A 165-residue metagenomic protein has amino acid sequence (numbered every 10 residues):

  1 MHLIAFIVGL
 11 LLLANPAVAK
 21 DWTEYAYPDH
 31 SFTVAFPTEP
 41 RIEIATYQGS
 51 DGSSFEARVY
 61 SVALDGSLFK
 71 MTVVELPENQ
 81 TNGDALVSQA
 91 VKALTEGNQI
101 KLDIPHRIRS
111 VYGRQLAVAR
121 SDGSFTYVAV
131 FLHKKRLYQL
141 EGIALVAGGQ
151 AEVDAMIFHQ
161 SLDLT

Functional and structural regions predicted by a protein language model:
A5-A14: Bacterial N-terminal signal peptides
N15-A19: Sec/Tat signal peptide C-region and signal peptidase I cleavage site
W22-T33, G149: Short aromatic-glycine motifs in intrinsically disordered, low-complexity regions
A26, A35-V59, S88-K134: Signature of long, low-cysteine stretches enriched in small and polar/charged residues
P40-R41, A85-N98, R136-T165: Surface-exposed amphipathic alpha-helical segments
A57-A85, K135-E141: A short acidic-to-branched-hydrophobic micro-motif
